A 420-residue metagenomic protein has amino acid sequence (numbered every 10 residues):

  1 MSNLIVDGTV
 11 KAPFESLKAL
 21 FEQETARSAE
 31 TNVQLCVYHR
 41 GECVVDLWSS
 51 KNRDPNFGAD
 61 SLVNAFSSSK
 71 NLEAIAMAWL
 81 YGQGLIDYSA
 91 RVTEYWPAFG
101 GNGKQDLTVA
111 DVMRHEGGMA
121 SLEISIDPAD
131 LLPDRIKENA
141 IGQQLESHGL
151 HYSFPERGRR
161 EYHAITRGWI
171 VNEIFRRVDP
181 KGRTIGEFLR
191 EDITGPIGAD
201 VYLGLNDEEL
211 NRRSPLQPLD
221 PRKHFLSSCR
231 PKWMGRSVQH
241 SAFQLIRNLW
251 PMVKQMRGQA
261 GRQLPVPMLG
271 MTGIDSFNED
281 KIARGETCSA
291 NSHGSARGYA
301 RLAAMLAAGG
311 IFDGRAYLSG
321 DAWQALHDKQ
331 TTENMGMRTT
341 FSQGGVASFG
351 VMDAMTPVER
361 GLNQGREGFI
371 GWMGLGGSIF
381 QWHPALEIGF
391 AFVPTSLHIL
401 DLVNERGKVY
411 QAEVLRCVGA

Functional and structural regions predicted by a protein language model:
I5-F66, D87: Short, conserved catalytic-motif segment at the N-terminal edge
K18, E22, A78, V92-T93 (+10 more regions): Non-transmembrane alpha-helical segments in soluble domains of secreted/periplasmic/extracellular proteins
H39, D54-W169, E173: Active-site-proximal loop and beta-strand segments within enzyme catalytic domains
V44-D46, F99-L107, G118-I124, P196-N206 (+1 more regions): Secretory-pathway/luminal and periplasmic proteins that interact with or process carbohydrate-rich
D60, L72, A78-P97, V178-N206 (+1 more regions): Short, well-structured active-site flanking segments
H115, R167-I174, A290-F312, S378-I379 (+1 more regions): Active-site-proximal alpha-helical segments within enzyme catalytic domains
D220-A296, D328-A385: Active-site Gly/Thr loop motif
A308, A322, H327-E333, L400-A420: Short, gly/Ser/Thr-rich active-site loops of penicillin-recognizing serine hydrolases
